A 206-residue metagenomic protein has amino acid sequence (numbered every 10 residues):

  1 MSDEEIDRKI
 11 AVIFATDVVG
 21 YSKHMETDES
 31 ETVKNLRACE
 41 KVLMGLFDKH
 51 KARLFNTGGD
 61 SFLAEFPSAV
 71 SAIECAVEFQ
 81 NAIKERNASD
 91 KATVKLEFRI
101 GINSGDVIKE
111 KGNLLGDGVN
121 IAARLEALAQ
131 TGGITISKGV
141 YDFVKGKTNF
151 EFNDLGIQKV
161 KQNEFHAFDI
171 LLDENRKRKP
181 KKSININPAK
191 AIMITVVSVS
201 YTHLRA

Functional and structural regions predicted by a protein language model:
M1-S2, D154-L155, K182-I184: Short, P/G- and charge-enriched loop/turn segments at secondary-structure junctions
S2-C75, A82: Catalytic NTP-binding/metal-coordinating core of nucleotidyl cyclase/transferase enzymes
E4, K41, L63-F165, D169: Catalytic beta-strand-to-alpha-helix segment of the class III nucleotidyl cyclase homology domain
G20-S22, D106-I108, E174: Feature marks short, surface-exposed loop/turn motifs that line or immediately flank catalytic pockets and channel
K23, E74, E110-G112, K177-P180: Short acidic, gly/pro-rich beta-turn/loop elements at beta-sheet edges and active-site/ligand-binding grooves
I170-Y201: Long, domain-scale regions corresponding to catalytic signaling modules most often appended to membrane systems
T202-A206: Conserved small/polar residues in nucleotide/adenosyl-binding loops
